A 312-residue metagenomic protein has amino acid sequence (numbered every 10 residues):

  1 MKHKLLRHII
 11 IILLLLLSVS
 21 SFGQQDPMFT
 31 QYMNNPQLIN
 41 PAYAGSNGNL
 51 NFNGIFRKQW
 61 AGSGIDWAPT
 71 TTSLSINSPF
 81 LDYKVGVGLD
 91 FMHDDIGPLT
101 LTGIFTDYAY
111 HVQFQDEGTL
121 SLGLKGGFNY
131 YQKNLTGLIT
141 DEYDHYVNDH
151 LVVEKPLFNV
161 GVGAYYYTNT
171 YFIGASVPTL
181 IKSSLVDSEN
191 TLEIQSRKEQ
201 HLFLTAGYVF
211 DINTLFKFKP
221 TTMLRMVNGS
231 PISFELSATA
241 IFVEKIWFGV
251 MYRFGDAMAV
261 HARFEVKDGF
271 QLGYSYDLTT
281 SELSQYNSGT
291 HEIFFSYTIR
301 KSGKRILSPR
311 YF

Functional and structural regions predicted by a protein language model:
M1, G23-Q24: Absolute protein N-terminus
M1-I10: Bacterial N-terminal signal peptides that target proteins for export
S18-S20: N-terminal signal peptide c-region/cleavage motif recognized by signal peptidases
Q24-F312: Subset of outer-membrane beta-barrel
